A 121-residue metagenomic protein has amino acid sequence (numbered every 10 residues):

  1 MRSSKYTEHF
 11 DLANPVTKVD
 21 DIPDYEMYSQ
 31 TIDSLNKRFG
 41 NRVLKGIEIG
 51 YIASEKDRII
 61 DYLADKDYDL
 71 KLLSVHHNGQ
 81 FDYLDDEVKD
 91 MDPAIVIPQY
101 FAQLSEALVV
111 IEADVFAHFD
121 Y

Functional and structural regions predicted by a protein language model:
M1-P98, A102: A metal-dependent hydrolase metal-coordination microenvironment
K66, V110-I111: Structured loop/turn residues at beta-strand edges in well-structured enzyme cores
Q103-V109: An active-site-proximal structural segment forming one wall of the substrate-binding cleft that immediately precedes
I111-Y121: Histidine/lysine/aspartate-rich catalytic loop segments that bind and position anionic ligands
